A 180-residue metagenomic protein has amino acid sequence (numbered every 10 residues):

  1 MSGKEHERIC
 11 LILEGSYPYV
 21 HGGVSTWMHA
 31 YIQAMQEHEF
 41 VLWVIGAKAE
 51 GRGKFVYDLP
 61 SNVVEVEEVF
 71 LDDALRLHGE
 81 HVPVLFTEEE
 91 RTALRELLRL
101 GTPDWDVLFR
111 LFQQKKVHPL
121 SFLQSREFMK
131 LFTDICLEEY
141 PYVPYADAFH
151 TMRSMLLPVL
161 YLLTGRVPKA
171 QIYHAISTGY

Functional and structural regions predicted by a protein language model:
M1-Q124: N-terminal subdomain of nucleotide-sugar transferases
S2-E5, G23, D134-C136, L156-L160: A broad, low-specificity signal for short, low-complexity segments enriched in glycine/proline and polar/charged
Y19-V20, L137, P141, Q171-Y173: A generic structural signal for short
G23, S125, A175-G179: Glycine-centered flexibility motif
L98-R99, V107, T164-G179: Short N-terminal targeting/anchoring amphipathic segment
D104-R153: N-terminal pre-catalytic "stem/leader" segment of glycosyltransferase-like enzymes
A148-I172: An amphipathic, basic-hydrophobic alpha-helix
